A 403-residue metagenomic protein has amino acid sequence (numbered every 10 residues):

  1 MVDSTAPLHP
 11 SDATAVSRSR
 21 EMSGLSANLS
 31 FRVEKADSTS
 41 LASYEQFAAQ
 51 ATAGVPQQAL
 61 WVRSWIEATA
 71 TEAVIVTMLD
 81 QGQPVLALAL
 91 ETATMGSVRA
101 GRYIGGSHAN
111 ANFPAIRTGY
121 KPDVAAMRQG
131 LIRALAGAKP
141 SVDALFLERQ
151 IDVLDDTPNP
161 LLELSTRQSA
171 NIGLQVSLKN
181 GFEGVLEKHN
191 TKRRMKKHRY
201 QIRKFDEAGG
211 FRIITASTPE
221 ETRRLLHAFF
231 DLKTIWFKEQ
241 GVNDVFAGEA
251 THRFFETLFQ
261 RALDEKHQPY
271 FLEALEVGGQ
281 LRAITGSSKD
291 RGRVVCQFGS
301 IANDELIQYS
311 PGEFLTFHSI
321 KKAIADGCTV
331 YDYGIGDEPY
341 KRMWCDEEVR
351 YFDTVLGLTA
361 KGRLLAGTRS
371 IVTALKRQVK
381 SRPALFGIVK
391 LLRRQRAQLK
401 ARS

Functional and structural regions predicted by a protein language model:
V2-N28, D152-V185, H189, F271 (+4 more regions): Active-site/acyl-donor-binding loops of N-acyltransferases
V2-T5, D80, A115-P158, A216-S217 (+3 more regions): Intrinsically disordered, low-complexity, positively biased terminal segments
L29-G101, Q150-T157, L162-G173, K188-I307: A conserved beta-strand-loop-helix scaffold within acyl/acetyltransferase catalytic domains
Q81-G82, T118-Y120, S177-F182, G278 (+1 more regions): Short loop segments at secondary-structure junctions
A93-A170, K289-E348: Acyl-donor binding region in acyl/amide transferases
G105, G130-L131, K188-M195, R369-A374: Short intrinsically disordered coil segments
R117-D123, E183-N190: Short, polar/flexible loop-turn hinges at active-site or ligand-entry regions and domain interfaces
